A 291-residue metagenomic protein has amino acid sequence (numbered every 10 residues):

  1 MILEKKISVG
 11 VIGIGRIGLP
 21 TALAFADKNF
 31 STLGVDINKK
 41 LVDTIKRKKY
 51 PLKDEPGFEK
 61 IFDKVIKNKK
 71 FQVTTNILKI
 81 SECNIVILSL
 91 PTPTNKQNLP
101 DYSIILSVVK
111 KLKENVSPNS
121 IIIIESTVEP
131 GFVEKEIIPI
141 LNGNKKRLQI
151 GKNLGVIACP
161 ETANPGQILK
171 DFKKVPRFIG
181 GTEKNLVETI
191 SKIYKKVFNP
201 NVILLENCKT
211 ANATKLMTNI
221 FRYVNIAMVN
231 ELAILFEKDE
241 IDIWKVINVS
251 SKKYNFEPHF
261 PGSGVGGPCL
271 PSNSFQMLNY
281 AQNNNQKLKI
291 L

Functional and structural regions predicted by a protein language model:
M1-L291: Structural/interface elements that position substrates and couple domains in central-metabolism enzymes
